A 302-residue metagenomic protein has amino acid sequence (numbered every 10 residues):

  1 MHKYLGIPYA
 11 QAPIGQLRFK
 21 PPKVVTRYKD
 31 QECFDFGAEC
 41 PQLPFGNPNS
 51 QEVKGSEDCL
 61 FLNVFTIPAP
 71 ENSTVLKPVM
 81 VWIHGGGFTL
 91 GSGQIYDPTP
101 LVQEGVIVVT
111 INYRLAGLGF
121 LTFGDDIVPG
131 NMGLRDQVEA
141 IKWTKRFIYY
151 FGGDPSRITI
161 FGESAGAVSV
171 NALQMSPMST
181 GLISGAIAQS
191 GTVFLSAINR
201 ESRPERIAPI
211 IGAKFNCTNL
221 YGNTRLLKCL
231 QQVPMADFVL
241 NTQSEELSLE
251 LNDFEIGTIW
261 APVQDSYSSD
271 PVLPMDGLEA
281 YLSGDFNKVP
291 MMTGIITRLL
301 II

Functional and structural regions predicted by a protein language model:
M1-L134, P155, Q264-D265, L300: Non-catalytic accessory segments of hydrolases
E57-C59, V128-Y150, R200-A213: Alpha/beta-hydrolase active-site loop
T66-V75, R146-D154, P177-G181, L278-F286: Surface-exposed acidic, glycine-flexible loop patches that form ligand/cofactor-binding and adhesion interfaces
P78, T144, F151-S164: Alpha/beta-hydrolase fold nucleophile elbow
P78-M80, I107-V108, S156-T159, S184-G185 (+1 more regions): Beta-sheet entry/capping signal
Y96-V102, Q174-M175, A280-Y281: Mature extracellular/periplasmic domains of secretome proteins
R146, T180, G185, Q189-I302: Substrate-access "cap/lid" subdomains that shape and gate the entrance to catalytic or ligand-binding pockets
A167-S179: Short glycine-enriched nucleophile-adjacent loop and the immediately C-terminal alpha-helix near the catalytic center
